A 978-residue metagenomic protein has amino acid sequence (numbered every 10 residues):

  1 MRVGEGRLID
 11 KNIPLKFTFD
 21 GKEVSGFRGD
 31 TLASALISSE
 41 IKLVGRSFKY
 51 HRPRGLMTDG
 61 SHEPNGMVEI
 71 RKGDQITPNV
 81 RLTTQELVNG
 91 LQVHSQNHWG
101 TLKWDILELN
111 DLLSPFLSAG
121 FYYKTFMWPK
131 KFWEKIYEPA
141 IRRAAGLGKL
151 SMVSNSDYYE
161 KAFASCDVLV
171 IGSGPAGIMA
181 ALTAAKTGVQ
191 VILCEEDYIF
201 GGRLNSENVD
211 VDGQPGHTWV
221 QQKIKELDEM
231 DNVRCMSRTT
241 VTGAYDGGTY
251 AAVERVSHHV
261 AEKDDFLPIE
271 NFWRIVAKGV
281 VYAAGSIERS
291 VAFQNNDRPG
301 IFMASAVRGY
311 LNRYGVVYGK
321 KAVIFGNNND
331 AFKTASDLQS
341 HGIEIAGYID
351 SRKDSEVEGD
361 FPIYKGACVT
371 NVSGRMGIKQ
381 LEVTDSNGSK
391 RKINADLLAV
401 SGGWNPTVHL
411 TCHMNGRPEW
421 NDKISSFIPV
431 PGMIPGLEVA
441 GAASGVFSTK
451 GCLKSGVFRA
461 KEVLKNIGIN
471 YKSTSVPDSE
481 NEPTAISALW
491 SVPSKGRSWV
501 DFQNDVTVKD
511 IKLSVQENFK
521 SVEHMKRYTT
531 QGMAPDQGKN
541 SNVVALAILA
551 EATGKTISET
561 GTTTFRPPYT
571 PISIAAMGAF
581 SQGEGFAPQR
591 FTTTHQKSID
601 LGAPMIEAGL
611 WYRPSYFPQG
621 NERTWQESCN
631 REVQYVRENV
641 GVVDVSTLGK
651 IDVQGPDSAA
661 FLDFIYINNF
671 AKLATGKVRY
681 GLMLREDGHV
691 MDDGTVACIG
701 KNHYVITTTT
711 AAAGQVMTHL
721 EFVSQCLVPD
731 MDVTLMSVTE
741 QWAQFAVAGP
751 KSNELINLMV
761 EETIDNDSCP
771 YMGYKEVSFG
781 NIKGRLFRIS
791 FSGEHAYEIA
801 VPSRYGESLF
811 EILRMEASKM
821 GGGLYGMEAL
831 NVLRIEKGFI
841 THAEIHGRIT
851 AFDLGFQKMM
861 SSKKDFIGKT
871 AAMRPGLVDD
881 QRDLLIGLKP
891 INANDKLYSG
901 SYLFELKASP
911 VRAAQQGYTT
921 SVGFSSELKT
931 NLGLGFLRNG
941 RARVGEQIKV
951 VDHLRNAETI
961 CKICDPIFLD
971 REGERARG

Functional and structural regions predicted by a protein language model:
M1-Q589, Q741: Residues forming the flavin
F19, I70-K72, A608, E686 (+2 more regions): Structural motif
G29, G73, N79-W99, N110 (+7 more regions): Glycine-centered loop/turn motifs
S34-V44, P656-L673, E754, L758-T763: A short, contiguous, amphipathic alpha-helix enriched in charged residues
C194, S286, N630-S646, V690-H703 (+2 more regions): Residues forming anionic-ligand binding surfaces in small-molecule and nucleic-acid pockets of primarily soluble enzymes
V544, E551-L684, H689-M691: Acidic, proline/glycine-enriched N-terminal capping motif
H595, I599-D600, R613, G700-N702 (+1 more regions): Conserved, structured C-terminal
A671-N702, I706-V723: Well-ordered mid-protein domain cores that form the structural environment of catalytic cofactors
